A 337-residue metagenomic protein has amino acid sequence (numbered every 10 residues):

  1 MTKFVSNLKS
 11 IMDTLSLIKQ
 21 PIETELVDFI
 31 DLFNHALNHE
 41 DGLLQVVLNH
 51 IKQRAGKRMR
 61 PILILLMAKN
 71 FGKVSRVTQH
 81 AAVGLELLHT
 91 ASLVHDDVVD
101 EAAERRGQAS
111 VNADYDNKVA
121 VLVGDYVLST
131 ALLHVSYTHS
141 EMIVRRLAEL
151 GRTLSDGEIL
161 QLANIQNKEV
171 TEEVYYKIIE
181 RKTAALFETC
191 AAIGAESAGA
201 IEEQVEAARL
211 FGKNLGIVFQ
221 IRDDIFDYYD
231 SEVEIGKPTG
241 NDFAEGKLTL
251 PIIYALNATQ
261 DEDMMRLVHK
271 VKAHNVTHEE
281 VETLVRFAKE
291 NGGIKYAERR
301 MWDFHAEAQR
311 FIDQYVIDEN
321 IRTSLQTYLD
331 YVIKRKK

Functional and structural regions predicted by a protein language model:
M1-K337: All-alpha prenyltransferase/terpene-synthase fold signal
